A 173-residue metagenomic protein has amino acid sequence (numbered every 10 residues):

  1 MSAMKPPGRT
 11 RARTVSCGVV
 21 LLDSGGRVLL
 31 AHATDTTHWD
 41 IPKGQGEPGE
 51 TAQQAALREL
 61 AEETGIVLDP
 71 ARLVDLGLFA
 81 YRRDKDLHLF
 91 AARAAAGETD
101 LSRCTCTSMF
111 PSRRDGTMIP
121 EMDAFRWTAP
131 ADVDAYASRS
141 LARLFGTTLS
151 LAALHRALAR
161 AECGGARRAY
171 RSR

Functional and structural regions predicted by a protein language model:
S2-V28, P48: Conserved N-terminal beta-strand and adjoining loop/helix that marks the start of the Nudix/MutT-like hydrolase domain
P6, V74-Y81: Short, solvent-exposed loop/turn elements at beta->coil junctions and helix N-caps that rim active or binding pockets
T14-G18, K85-L89, M122: Short hydrophobic/aromatic beta-strand or adjacent loop that forms the aromatic wall/cage of a ligand/substrate-binding
D23-V67: Conserved Nudix-box catalytic region and its N-terminal flanking loop in Nudix hydrolases and closely related
V67-G77, D100: A short coil-to-beta-strand element that immediately follows conserved catalytic motifs
F79-R114, R126-A129, L144-L154: Active-site-adjacent beta-strand/loop module that shapes the phosphate/pyrophosphate-binding cleft
D115-Y136: Alpha-helix-centered segments that form part of catalytic cores
P130-R173: Charged phosphate-binding loop/patch that engages nucleotide di/tri-phosphates or the phosphate backbone of nucleic
